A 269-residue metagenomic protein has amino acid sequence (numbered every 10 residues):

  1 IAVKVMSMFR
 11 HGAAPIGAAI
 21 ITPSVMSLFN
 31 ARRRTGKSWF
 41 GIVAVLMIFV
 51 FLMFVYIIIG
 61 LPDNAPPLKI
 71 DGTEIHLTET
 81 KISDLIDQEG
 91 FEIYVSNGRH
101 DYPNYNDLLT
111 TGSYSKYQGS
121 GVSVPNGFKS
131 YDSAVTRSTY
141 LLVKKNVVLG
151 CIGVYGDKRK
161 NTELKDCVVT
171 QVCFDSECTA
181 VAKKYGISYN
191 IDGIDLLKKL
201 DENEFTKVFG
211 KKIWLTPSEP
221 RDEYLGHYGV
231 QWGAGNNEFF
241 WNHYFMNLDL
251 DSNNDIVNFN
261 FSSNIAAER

Functional and structural regions predicted by a protein language model:
I1-A31: Membrane-embedded alpha-helical segments of integral membrane proteins
V3-S7, L61-P62, K69, S83-E177 (+1 more regions): A cross-family detector of function-defining hotspots
I20-S27, M53-L61: Short hydrophobic alpha-helical membrane-anchoring segments
L28-T35, Q88: Surface-exposed polar/charged interaction patches
G36-G60: Internal/C-terminal transmembrane anchor helices
D63-T78: Alpha-helical transmembrane signal-anchor/signal-peptide segments
K183-Y185: The feature marks long, low-complexity, polar/acidic/proline-rich intrinsically disordered regions embedded in large
